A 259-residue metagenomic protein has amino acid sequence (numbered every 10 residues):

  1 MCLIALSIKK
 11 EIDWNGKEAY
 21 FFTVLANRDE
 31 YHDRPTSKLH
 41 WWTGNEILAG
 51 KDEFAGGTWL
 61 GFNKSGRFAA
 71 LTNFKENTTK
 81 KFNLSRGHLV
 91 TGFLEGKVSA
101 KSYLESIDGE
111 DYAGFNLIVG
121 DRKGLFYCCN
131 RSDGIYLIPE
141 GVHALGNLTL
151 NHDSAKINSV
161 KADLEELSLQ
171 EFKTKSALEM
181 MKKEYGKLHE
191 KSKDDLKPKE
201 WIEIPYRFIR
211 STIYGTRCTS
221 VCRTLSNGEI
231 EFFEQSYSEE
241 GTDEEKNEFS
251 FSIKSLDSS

Functional and structural regions predicted by a protein language model:
M1-S259: N-terminal nucleophile
